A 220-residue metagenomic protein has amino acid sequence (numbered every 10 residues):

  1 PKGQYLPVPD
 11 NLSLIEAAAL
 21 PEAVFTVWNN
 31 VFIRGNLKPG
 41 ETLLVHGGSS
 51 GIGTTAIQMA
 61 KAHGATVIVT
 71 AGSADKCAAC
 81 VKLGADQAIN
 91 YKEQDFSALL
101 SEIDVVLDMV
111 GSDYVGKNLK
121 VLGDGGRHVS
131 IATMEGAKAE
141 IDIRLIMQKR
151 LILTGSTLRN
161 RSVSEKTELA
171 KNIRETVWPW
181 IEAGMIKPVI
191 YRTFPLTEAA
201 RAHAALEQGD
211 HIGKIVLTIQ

Functional and structural regions predicted by a protein language model:
P1-P7, L14, P21, K82 (+2 more regions): Glycine-rich phosphate/adenylate-binding loop and adjacent beta-alpha elements of nucleotide- or dinucleotide-binding
A18-E93: Mid-domain Rossmann-like dinucleotide-binding core that forms the NAD(H)/NADP(H) cofactor-binding site
V45, N90, L107-D108, S130: Redox-cofactor binding/interface segments in oxidoreductases and associated redox assembly factors
V69-A79, F96, S112-V115, E135-A137: Short glycine/proline-centered loop/turn elements that form peptide/ligand docking sites
L99-V105: A short acidic, Gly/Pro-enriched loop at the edge of an enzyme's catalytic core that lines a small-molecule cofactor
D113-I186, T218-Q220: Glycine-rich phosphate-binding loop and adjacent beta-alpha segment of Rossmann(oid) nucleotide-cofactor-binding
W178, A183-R192, A200-Q220: C-terminal capping/lid region of NAD(P)-dependent oxidoreductase domains
